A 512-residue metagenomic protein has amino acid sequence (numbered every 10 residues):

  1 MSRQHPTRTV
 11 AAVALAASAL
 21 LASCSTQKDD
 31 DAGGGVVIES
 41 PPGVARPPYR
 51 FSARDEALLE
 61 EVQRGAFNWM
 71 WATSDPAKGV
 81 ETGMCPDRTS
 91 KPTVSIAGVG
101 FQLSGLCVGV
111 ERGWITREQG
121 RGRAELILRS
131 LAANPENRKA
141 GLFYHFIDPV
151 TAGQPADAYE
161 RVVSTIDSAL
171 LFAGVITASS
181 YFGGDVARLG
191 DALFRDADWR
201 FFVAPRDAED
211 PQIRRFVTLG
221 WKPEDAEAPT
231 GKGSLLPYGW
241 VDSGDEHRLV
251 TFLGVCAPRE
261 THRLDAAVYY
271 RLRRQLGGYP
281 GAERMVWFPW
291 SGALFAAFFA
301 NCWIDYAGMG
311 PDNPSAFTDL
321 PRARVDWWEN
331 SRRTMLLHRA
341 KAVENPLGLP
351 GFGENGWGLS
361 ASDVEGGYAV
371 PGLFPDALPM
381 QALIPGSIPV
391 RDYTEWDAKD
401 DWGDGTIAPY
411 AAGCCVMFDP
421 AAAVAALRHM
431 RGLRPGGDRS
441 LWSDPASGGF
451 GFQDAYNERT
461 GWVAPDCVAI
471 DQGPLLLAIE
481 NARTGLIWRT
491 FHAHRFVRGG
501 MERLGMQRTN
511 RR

Functional and structural regions predicted by a protein language model:
M1-V13: Bacterial N-terminal signal peptides that target proteins for export
L21-S23: C-terminal motif of bacterial Sec signal peptides marking the signal peptidase cleavage site
S25-K28: Bacterial signal peptide processing site
G35-R512: Ser/Thr/Asn(+Pro)-rich, low-complexity disordered segments
